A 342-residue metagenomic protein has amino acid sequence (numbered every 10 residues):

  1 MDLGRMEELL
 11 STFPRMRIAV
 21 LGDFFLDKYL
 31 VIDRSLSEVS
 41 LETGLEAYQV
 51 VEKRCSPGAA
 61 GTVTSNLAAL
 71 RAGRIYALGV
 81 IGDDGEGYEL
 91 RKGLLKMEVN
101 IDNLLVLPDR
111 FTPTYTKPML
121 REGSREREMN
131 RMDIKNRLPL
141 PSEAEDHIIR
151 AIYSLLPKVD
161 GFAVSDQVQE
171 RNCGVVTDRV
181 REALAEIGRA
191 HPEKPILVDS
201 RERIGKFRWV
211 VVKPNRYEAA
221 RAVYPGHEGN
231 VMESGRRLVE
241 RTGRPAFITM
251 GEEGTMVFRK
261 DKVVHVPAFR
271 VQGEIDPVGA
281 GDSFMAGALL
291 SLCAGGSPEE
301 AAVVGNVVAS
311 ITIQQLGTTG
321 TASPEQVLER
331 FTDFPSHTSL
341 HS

Functional and structural regions predicted by a protein language model:
M1-I75, P267, V271-E274, L340-S342: Glycine-rich phosphate/adenosyl-contacting loop at the front of the ribokinase-like
D23-F24, Q167, S283: Active-site metal-binding loops of divalent metal-dependent hydrolases
I81-E98: A glycine-rich beta-to-alpha transition motif near the start of alpha/beta enzyme domains, typified by
G93-D109: A glycine-rich helix N-cap at a beta->alpha junction
V106-R110, Y115-L156: Conserved phosphate-binding/catalytic loop of the ribokinase/pfkB sugar-kinase fold
P157-C173: Short acidic, glycine-rich surface-loop motifs adjacent to enzyme active sites
Q169-P267: Conserved phosphate/ATP/ADP-binding segment of small-molecule kinases
R241, P245, F269-H337: Conserved post-catalytic alpha-helical subdomain immediately downstream of the catalytic base and nucleotide-binding
